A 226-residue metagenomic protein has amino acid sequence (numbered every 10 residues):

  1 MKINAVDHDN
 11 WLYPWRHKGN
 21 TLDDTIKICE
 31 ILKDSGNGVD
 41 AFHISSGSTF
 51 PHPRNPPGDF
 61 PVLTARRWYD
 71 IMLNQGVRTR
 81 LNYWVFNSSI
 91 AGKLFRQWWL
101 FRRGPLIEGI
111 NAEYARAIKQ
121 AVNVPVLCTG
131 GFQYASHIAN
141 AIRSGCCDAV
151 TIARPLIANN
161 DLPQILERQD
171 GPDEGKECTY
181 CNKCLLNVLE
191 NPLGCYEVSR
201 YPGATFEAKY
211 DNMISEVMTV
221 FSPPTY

Functional and structural regions predicted by a protein language model:
M1-Y226: Flavin-dependent oxidoreductase catalytic cores
